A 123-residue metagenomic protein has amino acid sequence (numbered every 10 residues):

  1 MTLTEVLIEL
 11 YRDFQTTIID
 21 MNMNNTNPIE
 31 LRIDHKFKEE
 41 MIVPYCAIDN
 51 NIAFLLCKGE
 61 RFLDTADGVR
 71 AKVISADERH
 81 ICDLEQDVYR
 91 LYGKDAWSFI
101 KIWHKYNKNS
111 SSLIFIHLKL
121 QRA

Functional and structural regions predicted by a protein language model:
T2-A123: Structured alpha/beta reader/binder surfaces that contact nucleic acids or chromatin modification marks
